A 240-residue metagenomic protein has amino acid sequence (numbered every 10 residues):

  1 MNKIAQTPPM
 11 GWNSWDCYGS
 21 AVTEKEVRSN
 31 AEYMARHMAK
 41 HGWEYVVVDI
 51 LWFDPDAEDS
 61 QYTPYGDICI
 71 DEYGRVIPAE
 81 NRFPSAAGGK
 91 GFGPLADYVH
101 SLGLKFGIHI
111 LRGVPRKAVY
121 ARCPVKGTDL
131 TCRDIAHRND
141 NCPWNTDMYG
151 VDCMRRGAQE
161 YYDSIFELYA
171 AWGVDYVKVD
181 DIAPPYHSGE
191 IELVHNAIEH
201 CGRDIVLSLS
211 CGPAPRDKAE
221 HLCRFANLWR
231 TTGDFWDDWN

Functional and structural regions predicted by a protein language model:
M1-D16, V46: N-terminal hydrophobic targeting/anchoring segments and the immediately downstream early-domain regions of hydrolases
N2-T7, A39-H41, V99-S101, A170-A171 (+2 more regions): Extracellular/periplasmic catalytic domains that process cell-envelope and extracellular macromolecules
W15-C17, L51-F53, L111-P115, I182-P184 (+2 more regions): Active-site beta-loop-alpha junctions enriched in small/polar residues
Y18-T23: Short, solvent-exposed loop/turn elements at domain surfaces
K25-A39: Zn2+-dependent metallopeptidase catalytic core
A35-A170, V174-D181, S188: Aromatic-lined carbohydrate-binding/catalytic grooves of carbohydrate-active enzymes
L95-V99, V194-S208: Alpha-helix-loop-beta-strand connector modules within alpha/beta enzyme cores
I135-D140, C153-M154, E160, H200 (+1 more regions): Glycan-recognition surfaces
